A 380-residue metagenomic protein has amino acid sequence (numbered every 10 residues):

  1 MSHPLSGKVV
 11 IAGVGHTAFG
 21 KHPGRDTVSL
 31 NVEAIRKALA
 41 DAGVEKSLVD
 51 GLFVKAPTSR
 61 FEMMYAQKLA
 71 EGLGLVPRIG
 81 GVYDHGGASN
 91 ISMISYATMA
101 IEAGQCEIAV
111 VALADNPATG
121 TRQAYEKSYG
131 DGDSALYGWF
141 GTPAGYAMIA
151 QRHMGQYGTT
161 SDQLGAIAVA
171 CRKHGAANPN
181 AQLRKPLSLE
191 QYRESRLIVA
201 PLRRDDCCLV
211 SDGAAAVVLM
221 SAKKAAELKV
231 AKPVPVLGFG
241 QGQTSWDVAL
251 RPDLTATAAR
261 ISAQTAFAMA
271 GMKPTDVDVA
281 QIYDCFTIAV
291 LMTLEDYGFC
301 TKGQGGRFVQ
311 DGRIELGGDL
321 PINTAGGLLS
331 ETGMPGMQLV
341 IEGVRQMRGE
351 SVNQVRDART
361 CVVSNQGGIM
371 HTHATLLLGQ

Functional and structural regions predicted by a protein language model:
M1-A88, Y96, H153-T160, Q182-Q191 (+4 more regions): Conserved active-site "lid/cap" helical segment
M1-T27, G165-A166, L197-I261, T265 (+5 more regions): Condensing-enzyme catalytic core mediating Claisen C-C bond formation in acyl metabolism
H3-G7, A56-A112, N116-S134, G138-G145 (+4 more regions): Conserved catalytic cysteine-centered active-site region of acyl-thioester-dependent Claisen-condensing enzymes
P23-R25, S95, G120-Y125, A176-P179 (+4 more regions): Short acidic, glycine/serine/threonine-rich loops at helix termini
K46-K55, G80-H85, A109-A114, D162-V169 (+5 more regions): Beta-strand segments within the central parallel beta-sheet cores of soluble alpha/beta enzyme folds
S59-L69, W246-P252, D284-R307, I369-L377: Short glycine/threonine-rich loop-to-helix capping motif typified by GTGT followed within a few residues by an Asp-Pro
H85-D115, P143-A177, V217-K223, E331-S351: Active-site-proximal alpha-helical scaffold in enzymes
A256-R260, Q264-T287, D296, L328-T332: Extended C-terminal subregions enriched in glycine
